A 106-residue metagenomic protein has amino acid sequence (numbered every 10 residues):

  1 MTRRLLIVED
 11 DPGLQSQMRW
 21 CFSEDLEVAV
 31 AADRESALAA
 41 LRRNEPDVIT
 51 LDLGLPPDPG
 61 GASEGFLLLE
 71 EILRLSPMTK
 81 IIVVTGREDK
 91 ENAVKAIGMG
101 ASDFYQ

Functional and structural regions predicted by a protein language model:
D11-E35, R43, V48: Two-component/phosphorelay signaling modules centered on CheY-like receiver
V28, A37, A93-A96: Residue preferences within the helical output face of two-component receiver
A39, G54, D58-M78, K95: Short amphipathic alpha-helix used as the core "switch/output" element in two-component signaling
L75, R87-E88, M99: Short, conserved "switch-loop" micro-motifs in signal-transduction and mechanochemical regulators
Y105-Q106: Residues at the ends of beta-strands that form strand-to-helix hinge/output surfaces
